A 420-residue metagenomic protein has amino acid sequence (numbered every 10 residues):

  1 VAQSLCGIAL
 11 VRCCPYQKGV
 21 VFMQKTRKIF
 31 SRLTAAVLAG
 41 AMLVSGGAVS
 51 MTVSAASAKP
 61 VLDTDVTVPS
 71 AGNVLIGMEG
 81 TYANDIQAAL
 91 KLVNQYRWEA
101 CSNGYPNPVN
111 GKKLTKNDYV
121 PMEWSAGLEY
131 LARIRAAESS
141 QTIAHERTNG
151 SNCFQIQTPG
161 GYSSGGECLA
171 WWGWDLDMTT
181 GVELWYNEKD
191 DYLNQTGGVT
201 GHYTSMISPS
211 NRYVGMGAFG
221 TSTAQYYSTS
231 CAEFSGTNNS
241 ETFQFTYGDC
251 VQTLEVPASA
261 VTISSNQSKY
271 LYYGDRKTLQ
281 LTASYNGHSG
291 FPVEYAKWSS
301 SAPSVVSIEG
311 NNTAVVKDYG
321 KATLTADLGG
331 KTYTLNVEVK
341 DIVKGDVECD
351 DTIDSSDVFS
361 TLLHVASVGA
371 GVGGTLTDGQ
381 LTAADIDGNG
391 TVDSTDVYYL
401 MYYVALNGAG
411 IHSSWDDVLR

Functional and structural regions predicted by a protein language model:
V1-F22: Short, Lys/Arg-enriched N-terminal segments with co-localized hydrophobic residues within the first ~10-30 amino acids
V21-T34: Bacterial Sec-dependent N-terminal signal peptides
R32, L43-P60: Sec-dependent signal peptide cleavage junction
V44-T52, T334-R420: Cellulosome-associated attachment modules in secreted, modular CAZymes
A56-Y162, Y203, P209-T221: Short, well-ordered surface patches within globular domains
N73-N84, T115-W124, E167-L176, D191-L193 (+2 more regions): Second-shell loop/turn segments in exported
N152-T246: A well-ordered secondary-structure block
P257-I342, S355: Extracytoplasmic soluble-region selector
